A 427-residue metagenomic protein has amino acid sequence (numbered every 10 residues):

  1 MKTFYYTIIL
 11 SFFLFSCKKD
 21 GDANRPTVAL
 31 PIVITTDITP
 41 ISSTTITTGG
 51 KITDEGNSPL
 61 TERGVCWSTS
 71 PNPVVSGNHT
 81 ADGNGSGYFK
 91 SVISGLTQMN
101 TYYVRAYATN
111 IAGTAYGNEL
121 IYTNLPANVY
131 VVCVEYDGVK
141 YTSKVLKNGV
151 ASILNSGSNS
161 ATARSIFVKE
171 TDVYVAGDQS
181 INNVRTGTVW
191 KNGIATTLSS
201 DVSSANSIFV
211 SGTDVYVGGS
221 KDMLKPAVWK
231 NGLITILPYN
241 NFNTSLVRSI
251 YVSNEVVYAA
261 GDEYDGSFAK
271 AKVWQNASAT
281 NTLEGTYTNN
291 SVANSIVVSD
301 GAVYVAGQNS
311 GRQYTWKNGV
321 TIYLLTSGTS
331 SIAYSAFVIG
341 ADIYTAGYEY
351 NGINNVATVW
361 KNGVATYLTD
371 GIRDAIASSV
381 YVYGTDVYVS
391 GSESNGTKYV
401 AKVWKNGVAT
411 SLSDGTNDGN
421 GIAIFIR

Functional and structural regions predicted by a protein language model:
K2-I9: Sec-dependent signal peptide recognition, specifically the positively charged N-region followed immediately by
Y5, G21-D22, C66, A108 (+3 more regions): Sequence-pattern detector for short linear motifs and compositional/periodic biases rather than a specific fold
I9-L10, V33, S42, T47 (+4 more regions): Residues marking helix boundaries in flexible regions
F13-S16: C-terminal motif of bacterial Sec signal peptides marking the signal peptidase cleavage site
K18-P126: Short, surface-exposed linear motifs at loops/turns and structural transition points
G77-N78, P126-R427: Residue-level hotspots at or immediately adjacent to binding/recognition sites across diverse folds
